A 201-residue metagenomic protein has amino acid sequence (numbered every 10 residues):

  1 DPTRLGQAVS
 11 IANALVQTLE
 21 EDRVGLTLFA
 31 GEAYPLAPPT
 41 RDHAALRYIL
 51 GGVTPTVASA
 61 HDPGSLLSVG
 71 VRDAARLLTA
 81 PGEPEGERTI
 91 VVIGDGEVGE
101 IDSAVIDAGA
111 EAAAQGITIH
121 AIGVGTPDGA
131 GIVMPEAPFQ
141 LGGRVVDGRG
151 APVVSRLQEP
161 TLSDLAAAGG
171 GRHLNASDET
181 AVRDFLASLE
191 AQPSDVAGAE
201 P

Functional and structural regions predicted by a protein language model:
D1-G86, I101-S103: Membrane-embedded segments
V24, I117, G171: Short, conserved active-site loop motifs that form the nucleotide-linked donor/cofactor pocket
T27-A30, I93-G96, I122-G125, A176: Active-site-proximal beta-strand/loop segments in catalytic clefts of secreted hydrolases
A33-P35, G99-E100, D128-G129, H173-L174: Short beta-strands and strand-coil junctions in structured, solvent-facing domains, enriched
S59-D62, D73, T89, G96-D164 (+1 more regions): VWA/integrin I-like adhesion module and closely mimicked acidic/polar interface patches used
E83, D128-A130, V182: Proline-centered turn/helix-capping motifs that create local helix->coil transitions or kinks
Q158-P193: Extended, hydrophilic extramembrane loops/domains of integral membrane proteins
A191-P201: C-terminal signal-anchor/stop-transfer transmembrane helix together with its immediate cytosolic, Lys/Arg-enriched
